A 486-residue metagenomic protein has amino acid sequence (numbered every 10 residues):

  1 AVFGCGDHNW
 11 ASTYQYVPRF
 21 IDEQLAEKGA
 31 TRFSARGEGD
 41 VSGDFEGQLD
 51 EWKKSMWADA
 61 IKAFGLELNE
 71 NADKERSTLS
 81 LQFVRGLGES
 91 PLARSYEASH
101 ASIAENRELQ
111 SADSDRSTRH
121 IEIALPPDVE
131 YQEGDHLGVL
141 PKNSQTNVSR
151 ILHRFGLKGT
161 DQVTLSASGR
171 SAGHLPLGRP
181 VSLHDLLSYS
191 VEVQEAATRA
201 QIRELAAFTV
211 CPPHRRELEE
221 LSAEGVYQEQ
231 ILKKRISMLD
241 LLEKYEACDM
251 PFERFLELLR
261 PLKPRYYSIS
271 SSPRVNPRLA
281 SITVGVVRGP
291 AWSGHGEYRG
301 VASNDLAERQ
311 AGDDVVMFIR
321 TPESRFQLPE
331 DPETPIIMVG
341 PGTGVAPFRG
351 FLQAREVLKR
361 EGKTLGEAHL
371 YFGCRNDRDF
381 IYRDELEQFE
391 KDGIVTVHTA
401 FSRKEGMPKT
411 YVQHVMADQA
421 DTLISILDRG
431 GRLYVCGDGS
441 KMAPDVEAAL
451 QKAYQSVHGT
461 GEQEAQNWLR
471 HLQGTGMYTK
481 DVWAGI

Functional and structural regions predicted by a protein language model:
A1-I486: FNR-like FAD-binding dehydrogenase module
